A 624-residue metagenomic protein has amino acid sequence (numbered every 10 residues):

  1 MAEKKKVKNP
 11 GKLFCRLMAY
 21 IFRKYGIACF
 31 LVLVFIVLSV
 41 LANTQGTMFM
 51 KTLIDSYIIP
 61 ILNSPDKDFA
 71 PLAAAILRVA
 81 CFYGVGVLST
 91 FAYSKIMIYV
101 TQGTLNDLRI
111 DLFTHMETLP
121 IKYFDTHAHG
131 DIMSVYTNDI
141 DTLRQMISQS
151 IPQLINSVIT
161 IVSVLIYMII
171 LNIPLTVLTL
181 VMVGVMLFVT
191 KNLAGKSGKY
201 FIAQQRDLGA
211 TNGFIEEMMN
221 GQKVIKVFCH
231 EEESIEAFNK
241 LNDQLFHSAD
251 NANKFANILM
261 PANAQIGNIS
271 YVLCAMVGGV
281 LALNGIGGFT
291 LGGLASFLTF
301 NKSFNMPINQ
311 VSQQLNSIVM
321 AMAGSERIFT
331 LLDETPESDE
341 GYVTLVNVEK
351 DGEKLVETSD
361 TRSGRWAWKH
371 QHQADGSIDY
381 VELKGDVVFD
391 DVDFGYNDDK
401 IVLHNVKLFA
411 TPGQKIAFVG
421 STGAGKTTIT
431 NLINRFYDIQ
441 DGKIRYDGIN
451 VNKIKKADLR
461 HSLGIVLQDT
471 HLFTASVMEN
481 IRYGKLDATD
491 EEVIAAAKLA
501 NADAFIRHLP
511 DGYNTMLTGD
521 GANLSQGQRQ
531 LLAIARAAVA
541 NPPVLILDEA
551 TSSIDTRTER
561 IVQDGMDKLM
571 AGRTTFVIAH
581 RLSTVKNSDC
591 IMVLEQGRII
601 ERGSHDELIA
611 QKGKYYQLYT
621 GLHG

Functional and structural regions predicted by a protein language model:
M1-N43, I58-V79, Y93-M97, T101 (+10 more regions): Membrane-integrated ABC transporters
L13-F14, M97-I98, H115-V162, N220: Juxtamembrane loop-to-helix connectors within ABC transporter transmembrane domains
A19, I27-T52, A75, V79 (+6 more regions): Alpha-helical segments in transporter systems
K24, A28-L41, F82, T90 (+2 more regions): Transmembrane helices of ABC transporter permease
P60, Y167-V181, N251, F255-E326 (+2 more regions): Helix-loop-helix
P65, V348-G624: ABC-type nucleotide-binding domain
I121-K122, N138-I147, I151, K196-E217 (+4 more regions): An intracellular "coupling" helix at the cytosolic face of ABC transporter transmembrane type-1 domains
